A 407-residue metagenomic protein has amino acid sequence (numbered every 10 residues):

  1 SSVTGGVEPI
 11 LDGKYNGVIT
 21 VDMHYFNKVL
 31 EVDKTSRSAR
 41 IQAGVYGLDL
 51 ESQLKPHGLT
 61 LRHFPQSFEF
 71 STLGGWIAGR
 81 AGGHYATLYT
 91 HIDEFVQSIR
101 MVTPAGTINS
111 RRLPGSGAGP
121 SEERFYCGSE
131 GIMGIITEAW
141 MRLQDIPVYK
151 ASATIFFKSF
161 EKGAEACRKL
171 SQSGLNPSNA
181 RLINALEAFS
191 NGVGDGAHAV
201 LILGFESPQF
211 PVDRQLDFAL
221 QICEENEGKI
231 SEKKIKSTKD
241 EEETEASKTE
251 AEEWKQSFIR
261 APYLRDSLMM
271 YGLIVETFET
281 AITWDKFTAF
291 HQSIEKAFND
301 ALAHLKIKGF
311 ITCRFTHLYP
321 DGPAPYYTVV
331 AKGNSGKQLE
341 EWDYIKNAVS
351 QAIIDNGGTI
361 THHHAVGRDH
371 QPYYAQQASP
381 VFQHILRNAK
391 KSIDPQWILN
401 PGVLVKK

Functional and structural regions predicted by a protein language model:
S1, K233, I360-H363: Short beta-strand segments at enzyme active-site cores
S1-H24: Glycine-rich N-terminal segment of FAD-binding domains in flavoprotein oxidoreductases, spanning the beta-loop-helix
I19-M23, L203, I385: Acidic, His- and aromatic-enriched active-site or binding-groove loops in soluble protein domains that engage sugars
N27-R181: FAD-binding subdomain of flavoenzyme oxidoreductases
K34-R37, A151-A153, V275-F278, D369-A375: Short beta-alpha connecting loops at secondary-structure transitions that line or flank enzyme active sites
D145, A151, F156-S159, A164-A348 (+2 more regions): C-terminal substrate-recognition/cap domain of FAD-linked oxidoreductases
L186, I360, A365-P372: Small/polar glycine-rich anion-binding or flexible loop at a beta-alpha turn
G367-K407: Activity-critical C-terminal alpha-helical subdomain
